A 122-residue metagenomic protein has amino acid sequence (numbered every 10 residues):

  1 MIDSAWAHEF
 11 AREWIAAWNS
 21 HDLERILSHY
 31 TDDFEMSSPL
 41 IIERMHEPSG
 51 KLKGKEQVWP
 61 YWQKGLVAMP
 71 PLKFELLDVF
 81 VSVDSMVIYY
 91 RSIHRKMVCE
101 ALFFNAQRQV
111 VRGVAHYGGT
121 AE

Functional and structural regions predicted by a protein language model:
M1-S28, D32, A121-E122: Short, low-complexity N-terminal intrinsically disordered segments enriched in polar/charged residues
F10, D22, Y61-W62, V98: Hydrophobic alpha-helical segments typical of transmembrane helices and their membrane-interface/capping positions
W14, I26, F34, V58 (+3 more regions): Hydrophobic pocket/interface hotspot
A17, P48-S49, A101: Short N-terminal micro-motifs specific to bacterial/archaeal maturation and metal-cluster initiation sites
R25, T31-L77: A solvent-exposed, acidic/Ser-Thr-rich amphipathic alpha-helical stretch
G65-E122: A beta-strand edge to alpha-helix "cap/lid" segment located at domain peripheries
